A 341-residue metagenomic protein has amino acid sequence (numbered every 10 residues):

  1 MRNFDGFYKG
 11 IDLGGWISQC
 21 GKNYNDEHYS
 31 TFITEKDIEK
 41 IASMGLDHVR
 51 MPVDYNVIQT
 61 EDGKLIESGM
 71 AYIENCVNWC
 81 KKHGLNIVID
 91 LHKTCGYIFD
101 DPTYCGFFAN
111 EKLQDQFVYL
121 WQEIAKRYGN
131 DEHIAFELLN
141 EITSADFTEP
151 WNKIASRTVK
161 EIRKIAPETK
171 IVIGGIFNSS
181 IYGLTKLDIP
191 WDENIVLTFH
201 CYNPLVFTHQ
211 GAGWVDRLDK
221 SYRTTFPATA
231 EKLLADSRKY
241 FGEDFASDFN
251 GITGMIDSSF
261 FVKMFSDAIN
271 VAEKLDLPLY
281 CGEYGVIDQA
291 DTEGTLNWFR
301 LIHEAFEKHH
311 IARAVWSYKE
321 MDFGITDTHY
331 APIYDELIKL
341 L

Functional and structural regions predicted by a protein language model:
N3-K170, G175-G183, N194, E336: Active-site mouth of glycoside hydrolases
F7, E111-D257, V262-I287, L301 (+1 more regions): Active-site region of glycoside hydrolase catalytic domains
L13, F199-C201, Y318: Active-site donor-binding loop signature of nucleotide-sugar glycosyltransferases
K22, F207-G211, S317, I325-T326: Short conserved micro-motifs at the rims of enzyme active sites and ligand-binding pockets
D26-Y29, G213-R217, G294-L296: Short, surface-exposed loop/helix-turn segments at secondary-structure junctions that function as lids/hinges flanking
D37, C76, D267-A268, I302: Residues within well-ordered alpha-helices
K64-I66, P102-G106, L187, T295-N297 (+1 more regions): Short low-complexity, flexible loop/linker segments enriched in glycine and/or proline with clustered acidic
A290-L341: Aromatic-rich peripheral "rim/lid" segments of glycoside hydrolase catalytic domains that contact and position glycan
